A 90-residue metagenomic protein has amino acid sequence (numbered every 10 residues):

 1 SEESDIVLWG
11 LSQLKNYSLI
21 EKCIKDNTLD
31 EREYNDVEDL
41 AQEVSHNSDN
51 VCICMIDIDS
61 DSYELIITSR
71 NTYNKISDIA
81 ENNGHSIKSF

Functional and structural regions predicted by a protein language model:
E2-M55: Surface-exposed, low-hydrophobicity interaction/linker segments
S45-F90: Acidic, proline/glycine-rich low-complexity IDRs
